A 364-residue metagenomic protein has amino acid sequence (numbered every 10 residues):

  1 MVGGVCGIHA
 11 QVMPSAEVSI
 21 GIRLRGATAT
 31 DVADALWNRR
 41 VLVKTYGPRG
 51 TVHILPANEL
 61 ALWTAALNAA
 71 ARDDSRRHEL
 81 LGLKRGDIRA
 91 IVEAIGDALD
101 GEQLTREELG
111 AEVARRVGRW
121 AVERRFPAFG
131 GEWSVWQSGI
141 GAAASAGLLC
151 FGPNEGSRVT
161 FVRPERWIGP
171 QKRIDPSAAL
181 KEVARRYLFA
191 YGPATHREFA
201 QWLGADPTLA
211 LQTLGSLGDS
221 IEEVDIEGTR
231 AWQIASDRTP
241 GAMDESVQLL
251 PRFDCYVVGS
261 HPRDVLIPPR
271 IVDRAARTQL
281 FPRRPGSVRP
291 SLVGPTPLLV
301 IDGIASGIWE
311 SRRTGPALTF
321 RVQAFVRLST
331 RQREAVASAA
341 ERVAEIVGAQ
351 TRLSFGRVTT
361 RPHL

Functional and structural regions predicted by a protein language model:
M1-R125, E132, L364: Phosphate-backbone binding and catalysis cores of DNA-processing enzymes
A35, E108-A114, A143, H196-A200 (+1 more regions): A short acidic, leucine-rich amphipathic alpha-helix
W37-G47, T51, S145-N154, G218-I226 (+1 more regions): A short, conserved structural fragment
I54-L60, E155-R173, R230-G241: Short, cationic-aromatic polyanion-contact patches
K84-Q103, P176-P193, L214: Positively charged, polyanion-binding regions of nucleic-acid-associated proteins
E182-R238: Active-site-proximal binding-pocket segments
S220-R284: Non-catalytic regulatory appendages
A276-L364: Glycine-rich, small/acidic residue-mixed loop/short-helix segments
